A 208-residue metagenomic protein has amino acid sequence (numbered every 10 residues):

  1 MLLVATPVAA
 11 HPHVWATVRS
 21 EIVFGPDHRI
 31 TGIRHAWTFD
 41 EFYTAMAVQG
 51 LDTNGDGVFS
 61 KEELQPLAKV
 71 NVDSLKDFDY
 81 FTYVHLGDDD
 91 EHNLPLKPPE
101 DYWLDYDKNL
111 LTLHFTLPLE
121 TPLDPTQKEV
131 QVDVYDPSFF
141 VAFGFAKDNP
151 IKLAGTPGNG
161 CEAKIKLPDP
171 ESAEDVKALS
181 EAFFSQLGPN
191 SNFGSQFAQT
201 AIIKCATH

Functional and structural regions predicted by a protein language model:
A5-P7: N-terminal signal peptide c-region/cleavage motif recognized by signal peptidases
A10-A16: Cleaved targeting-peptide boundary
T17-R29, Y43, N54-K61, F139 (+1 more regions): Intrinsically disordered, low-complexity terminal tails/loops enriched in metal-binding residues
S20, H28-E41, L111-L119: Short, well-ordered beta-strand segments enriched in hydrophobic/aromatic residues
F42-P125: Structured domain cores in non-transmembrane regions
D88-H208: Mature, soluble, non-transmembrane domains
